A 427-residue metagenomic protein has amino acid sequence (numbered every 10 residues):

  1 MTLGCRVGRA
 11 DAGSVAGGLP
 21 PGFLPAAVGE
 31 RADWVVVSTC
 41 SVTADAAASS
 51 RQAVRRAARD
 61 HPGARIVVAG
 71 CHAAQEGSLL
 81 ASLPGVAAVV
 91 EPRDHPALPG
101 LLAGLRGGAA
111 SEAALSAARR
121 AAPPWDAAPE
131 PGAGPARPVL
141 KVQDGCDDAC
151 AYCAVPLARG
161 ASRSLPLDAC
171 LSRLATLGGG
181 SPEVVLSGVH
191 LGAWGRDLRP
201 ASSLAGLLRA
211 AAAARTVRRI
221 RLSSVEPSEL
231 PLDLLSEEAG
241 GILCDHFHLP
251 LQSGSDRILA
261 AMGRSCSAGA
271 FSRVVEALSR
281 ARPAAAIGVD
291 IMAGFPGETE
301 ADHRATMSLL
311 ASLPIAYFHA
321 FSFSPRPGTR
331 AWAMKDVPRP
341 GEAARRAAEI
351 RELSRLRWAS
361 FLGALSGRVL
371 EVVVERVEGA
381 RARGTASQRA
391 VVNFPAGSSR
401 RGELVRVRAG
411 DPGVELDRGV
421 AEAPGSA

Functional and structural regions predicted by a protein language model:
M1-W194, F247, A268-R280, R304-S312 (+2 more regions): Proteins enriched for Cys/Gly/acidic motifs involved in redox and nucleic-acid/cofactor modification
V36, C71, L98, L186 (+7 more regions): Residue-level signal for inorganic ion chemistry
S41, R159-G160, D197-P200, A260-C266 (+1 more regions): Short glycine-enriched, charge-decorated loop/helix-capping segments at active-site entrances that position
I66-V67, Q75, G178-A301: Conserved SAM/AdoMet-binding glycine-rich loop
P96, D148, G192, S228 (+3 more regions): Glycine-centered loop/turn positions within well-structured domains that cap or flank conserved ligand/cofactor-binding
A133-A136, C146-D147, S253, A285 (+3 more regions): Short flexible coil/turn linkers enriched for glycine and charged/polar residues that connect secondary-structure
E298, P314-I315: Contiguous mid-protein beta-loop-alpha structural module that forms a pocket-lining wall or clamp of enzyme active
S322, A333-A427: Terminal RNA-binding accessory module
